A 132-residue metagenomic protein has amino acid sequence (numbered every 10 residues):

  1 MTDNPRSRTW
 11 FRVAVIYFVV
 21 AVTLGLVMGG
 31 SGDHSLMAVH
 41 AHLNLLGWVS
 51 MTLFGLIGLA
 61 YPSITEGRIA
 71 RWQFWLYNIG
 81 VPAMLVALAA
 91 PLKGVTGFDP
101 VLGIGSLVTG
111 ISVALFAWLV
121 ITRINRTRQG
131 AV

Functional and structural regions predicted by a protein language model:
M1-V132: Hydrophobic alpha-helical transmembrane segments of multi-pass integral membrane proteins
